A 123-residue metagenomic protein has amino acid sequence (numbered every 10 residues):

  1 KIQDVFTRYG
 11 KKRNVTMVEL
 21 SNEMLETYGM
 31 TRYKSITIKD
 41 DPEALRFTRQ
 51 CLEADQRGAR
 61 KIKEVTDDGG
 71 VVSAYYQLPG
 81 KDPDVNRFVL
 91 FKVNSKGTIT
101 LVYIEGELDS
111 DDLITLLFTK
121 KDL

Functional and structural regions predicted by a protein language model:
K1, K11-K12, K34, K39 (+5 more regions): Context-gated lysine
K1-T48: Early exported N-terminus immediately downstream of N-terminal targeting peptides
F6, F47, F88-F91, F118: Phenylalanine-focused residue identity feature
A44-R46, I62-T66, L117-K120: Short, surface-exposed, polar/charged, turn-prone segments marking secondary-structure boundaries
E53-L113: Surface-exposed, polar helix/loop patches in the mature regions of secreted/periplasmic/lumenal proteins that form
S110-L123: Short, low-complexity, Pro/Ser/Thr/Gly-rich segments in the mature regions of secreted, periplasmic
